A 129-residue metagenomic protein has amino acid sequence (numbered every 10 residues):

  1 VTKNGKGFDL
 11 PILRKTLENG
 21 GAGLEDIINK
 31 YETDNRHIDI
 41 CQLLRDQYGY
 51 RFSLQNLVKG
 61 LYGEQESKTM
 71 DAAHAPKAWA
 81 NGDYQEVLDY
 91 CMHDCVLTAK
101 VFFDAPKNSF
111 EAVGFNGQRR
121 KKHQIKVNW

Functional and structural regions predicted by a protein language model:
V1-N116, K121-W129: Metal-dependent phosphoesterase core characteristic of DEDDh/y 3'-5' exonuclease domains
